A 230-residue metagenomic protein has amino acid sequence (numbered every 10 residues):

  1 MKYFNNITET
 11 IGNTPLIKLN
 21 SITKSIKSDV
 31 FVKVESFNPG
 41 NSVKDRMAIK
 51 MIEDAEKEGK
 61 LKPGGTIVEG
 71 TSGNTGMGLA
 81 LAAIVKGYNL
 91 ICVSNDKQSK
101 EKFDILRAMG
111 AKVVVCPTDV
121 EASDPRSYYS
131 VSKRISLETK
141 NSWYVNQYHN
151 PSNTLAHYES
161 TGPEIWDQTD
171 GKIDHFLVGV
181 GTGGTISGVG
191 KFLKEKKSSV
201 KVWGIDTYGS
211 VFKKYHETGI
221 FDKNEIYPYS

Functional and structural regions predicted by a protein language model:
M1-S230: PLP-dependent amino-acid enzyme catalytic core
